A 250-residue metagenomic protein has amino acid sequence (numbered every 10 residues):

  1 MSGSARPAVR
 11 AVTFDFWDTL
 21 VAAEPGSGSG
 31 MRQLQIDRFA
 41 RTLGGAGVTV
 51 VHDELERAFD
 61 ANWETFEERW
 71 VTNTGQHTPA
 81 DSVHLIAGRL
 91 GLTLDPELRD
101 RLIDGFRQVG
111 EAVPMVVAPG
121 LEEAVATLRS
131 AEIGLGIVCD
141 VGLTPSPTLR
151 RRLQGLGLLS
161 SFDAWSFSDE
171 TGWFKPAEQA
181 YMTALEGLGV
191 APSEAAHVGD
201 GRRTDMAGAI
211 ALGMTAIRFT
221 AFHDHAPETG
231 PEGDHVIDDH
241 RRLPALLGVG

Functional and structural regions predicted by a protein language model:
M1-V12, A22, S29, V48-D53 (+3 more regions): Asp-based, Mg2+/Mn2+-dependent phosphohydrolase catalytic module
A5-A118, E122-A126, S130-A131: N-terminal helical cap/lid subdomain that shapes the substrate entry/recognition surface in HAD-like hydrolases
